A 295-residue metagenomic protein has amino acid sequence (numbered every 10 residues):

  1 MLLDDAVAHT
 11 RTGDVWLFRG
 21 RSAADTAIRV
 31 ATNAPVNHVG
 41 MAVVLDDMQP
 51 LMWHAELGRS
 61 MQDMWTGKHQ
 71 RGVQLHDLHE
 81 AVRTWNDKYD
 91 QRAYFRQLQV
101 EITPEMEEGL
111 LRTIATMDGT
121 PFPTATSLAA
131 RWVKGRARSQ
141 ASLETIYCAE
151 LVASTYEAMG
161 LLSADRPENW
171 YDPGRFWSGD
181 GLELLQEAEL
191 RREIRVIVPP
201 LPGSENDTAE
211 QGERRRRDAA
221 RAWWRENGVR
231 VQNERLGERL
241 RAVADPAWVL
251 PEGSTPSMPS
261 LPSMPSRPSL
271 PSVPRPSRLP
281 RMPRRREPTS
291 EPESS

Functional and structural regions predicted by a protein language model:
M1-S295: Cysteine-nucleophile amide-bond enzymes
